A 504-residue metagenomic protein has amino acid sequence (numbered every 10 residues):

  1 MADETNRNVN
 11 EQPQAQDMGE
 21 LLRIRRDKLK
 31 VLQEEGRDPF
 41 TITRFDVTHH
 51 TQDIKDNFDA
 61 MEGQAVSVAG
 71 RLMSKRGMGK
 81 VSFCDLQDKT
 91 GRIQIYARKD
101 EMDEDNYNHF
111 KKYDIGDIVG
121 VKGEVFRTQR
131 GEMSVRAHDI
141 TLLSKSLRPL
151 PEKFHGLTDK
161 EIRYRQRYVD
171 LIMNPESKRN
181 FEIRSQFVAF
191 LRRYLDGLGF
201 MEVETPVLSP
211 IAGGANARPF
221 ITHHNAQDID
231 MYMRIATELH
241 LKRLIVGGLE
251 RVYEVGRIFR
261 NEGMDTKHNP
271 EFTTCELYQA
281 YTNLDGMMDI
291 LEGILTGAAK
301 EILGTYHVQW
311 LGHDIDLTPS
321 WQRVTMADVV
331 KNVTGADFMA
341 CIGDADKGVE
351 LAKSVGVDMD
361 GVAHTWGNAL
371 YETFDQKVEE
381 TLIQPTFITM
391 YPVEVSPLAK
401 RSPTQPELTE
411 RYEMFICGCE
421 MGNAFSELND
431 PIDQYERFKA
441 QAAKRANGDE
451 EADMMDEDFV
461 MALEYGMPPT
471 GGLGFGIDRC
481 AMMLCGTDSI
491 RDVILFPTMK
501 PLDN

Functional and structural regions predicted by a protein language model:
A2-M18, R44, H224-Q227, L398-S402 (+1 more regions): A short, flexible low-complexity segment enriched in Lys/Arg and Gly/Pro that occurs in N-terminal basic tails
A2-R7, Q14, M18, L29-E35 (+3 more regions): Class II aminoacyl-tRNA synthetase-like tRNA-binding/catalytic domains
D17-I24, R179-I183, Y232-M233, N283-M287 (+6 more regions): Catalytic cores of large soluble enzymes that bind and process phosphate-bearing ligands
K89, Q129, V333, I416-G418: Short acidic-glycine loop/turn motifs at beta-strand connectors
I115, V121, M233-E238, I245-F259 (+5 more regions): TRNA-recognition modules of translation machinery and tRNA-sensing kinases, especially anticodon-binding
I140, L195, G199, V329 (+2 more regions): Conserved hydrophobic/aromatic pocket- or pore-lining residues that grip, position, or stack substrates in active sites
G213-P219, G297-I416, A440-M467: Metal-assisted phosphate- and nucleotidyl-transfer catalytic regions
